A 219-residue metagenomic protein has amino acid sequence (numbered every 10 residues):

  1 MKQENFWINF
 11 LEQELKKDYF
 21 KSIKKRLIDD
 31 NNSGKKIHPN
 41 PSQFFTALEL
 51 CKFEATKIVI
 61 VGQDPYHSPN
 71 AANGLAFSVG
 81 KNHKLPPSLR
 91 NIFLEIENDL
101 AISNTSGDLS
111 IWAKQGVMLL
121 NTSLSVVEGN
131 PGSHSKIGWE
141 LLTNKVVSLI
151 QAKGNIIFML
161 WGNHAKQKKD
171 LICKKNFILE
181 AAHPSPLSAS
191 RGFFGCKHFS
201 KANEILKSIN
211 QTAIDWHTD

Functional and structural regions predicted by a protein language model:
M1-L11: Generic N-terminal amphipathic, Lys/Arg-enriched alpha-helix
Q13-L160, H164-Q167, I172, F177-E180 (+3 more regions): A polyanion-binding, active-site-adjacent surface
